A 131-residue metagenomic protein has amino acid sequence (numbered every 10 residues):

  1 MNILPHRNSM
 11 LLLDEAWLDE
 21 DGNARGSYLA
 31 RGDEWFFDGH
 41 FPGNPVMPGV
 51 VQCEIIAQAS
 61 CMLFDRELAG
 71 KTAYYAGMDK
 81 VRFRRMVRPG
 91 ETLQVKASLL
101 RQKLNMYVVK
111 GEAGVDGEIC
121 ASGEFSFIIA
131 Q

Functional and structural regions predicted by a protein language model:
M1-R7: Short aromatic-glycine motifs in intrinsically disordered, low-complexity regions
P5, F41, R82-R84: A structural connector/turn signal
N8-M47: Catalytic strand-loop segment that frames the active site of acyl-thioester-processing enzymes
S9-E15, Y75, K80, Q94-K96 (+2 more regions): Conserved beta-strand residues within beta-sheet cores
A16, M47-G70: Active-site helix/loop of acyl-thioester processing domains in fatty-acid/polyketide metabolism, spanning hotdog-fold
W17, S27-L29, R82, S98 (+1 more regions): Generic structural detector for well-ordered beta-strands
D21-N23, V87-E91, K96-Q131: HotDog/MaoC-like acyl-thioester-processing domains
A59-Q94, C120-I128: Hydrophobic beta-strand-centered segment that forms part of the acyl-chain substrate-binding groove
